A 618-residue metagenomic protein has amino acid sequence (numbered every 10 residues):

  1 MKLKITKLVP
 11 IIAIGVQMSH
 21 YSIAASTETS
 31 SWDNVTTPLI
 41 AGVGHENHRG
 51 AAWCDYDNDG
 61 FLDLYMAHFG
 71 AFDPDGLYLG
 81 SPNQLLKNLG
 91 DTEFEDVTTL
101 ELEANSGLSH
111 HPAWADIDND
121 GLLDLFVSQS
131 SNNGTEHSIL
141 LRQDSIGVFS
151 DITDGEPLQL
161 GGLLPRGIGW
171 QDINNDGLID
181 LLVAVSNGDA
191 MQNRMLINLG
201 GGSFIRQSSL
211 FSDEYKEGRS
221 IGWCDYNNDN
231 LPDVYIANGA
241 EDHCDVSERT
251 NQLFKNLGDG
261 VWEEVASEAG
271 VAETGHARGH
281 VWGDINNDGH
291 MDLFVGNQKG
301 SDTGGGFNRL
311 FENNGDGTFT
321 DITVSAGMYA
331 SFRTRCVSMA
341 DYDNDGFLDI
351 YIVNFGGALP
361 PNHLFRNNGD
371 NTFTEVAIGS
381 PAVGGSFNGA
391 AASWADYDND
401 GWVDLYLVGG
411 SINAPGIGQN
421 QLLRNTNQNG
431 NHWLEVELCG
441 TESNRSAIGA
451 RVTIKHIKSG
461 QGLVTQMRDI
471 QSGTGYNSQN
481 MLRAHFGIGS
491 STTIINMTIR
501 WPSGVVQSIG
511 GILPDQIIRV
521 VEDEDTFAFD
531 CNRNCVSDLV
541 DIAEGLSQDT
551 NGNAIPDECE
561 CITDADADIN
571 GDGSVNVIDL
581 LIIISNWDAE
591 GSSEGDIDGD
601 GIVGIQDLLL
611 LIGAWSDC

Functional and structural regions predicted by a protein language model:
A24-N34, D73-V97, T135-I152, A190-Q207 (+5 more regions): Beta-propeller blade repeat segments, especially FG-GAP/WD-type strand-to-loop junctions in 6- to 7-bladed propeller
A25-E46, A51-W53, L62-L64, Y78 (+2 more regions): An edge-strand/N-cap motif at the start of beta-rich repeat modules
L39-A52, L100-A113, E156-G169, L210-G222 (+6 more regions): Repeat-based blade/solenoid architectures
I40, I378-G389, S393, Y397-A528: Gly/Ser/Thr/Pro-enriched helix-cap/hinge segments flanking short amphipathic alpha-helices
G42, F72-Y78, Q129-N132, V185-N187 (+8 more regions): Short consensus segments that form the blades of beta-propeller domains, in both extracellular/periplasmic
C54-F61, L89-G90, A115-L122, D144-S145 (+16 more regions): Calcium-coordinating acidic loop motifs
L64-F69, L125-S130, L181-S186, V234-G239 (+8 more regions): Hydrophobic beta-strand segments that make up the repeating blades of beta-propeller and related beta-repeat
F529-C618: Cellulosome-associated attachment modules in secreted, modular CAZymes
